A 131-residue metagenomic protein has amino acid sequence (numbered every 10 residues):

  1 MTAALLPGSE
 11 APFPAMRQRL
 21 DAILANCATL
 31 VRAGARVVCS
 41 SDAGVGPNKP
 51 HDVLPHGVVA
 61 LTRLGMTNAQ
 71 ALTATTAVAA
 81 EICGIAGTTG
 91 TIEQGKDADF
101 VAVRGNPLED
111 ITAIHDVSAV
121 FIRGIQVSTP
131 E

Functional and structural regions predicted by a protein language model:
M1-A4: Non-cysteine beta-strand/loop elements that form the S-adenosyl-L-methionine
G8-P12, R19-N106: His/Asp/Glu-enriched, well-ordered alpha-helical/loop segment that forms or immediately abuts the divalent-metal
E109: Small/polar (Gly/Ser/Thr/Ala-rich) solvent-exposed segments that form structured loops/beta-strands/short helices used
V120: Short aromatic-centered micro-motifs
